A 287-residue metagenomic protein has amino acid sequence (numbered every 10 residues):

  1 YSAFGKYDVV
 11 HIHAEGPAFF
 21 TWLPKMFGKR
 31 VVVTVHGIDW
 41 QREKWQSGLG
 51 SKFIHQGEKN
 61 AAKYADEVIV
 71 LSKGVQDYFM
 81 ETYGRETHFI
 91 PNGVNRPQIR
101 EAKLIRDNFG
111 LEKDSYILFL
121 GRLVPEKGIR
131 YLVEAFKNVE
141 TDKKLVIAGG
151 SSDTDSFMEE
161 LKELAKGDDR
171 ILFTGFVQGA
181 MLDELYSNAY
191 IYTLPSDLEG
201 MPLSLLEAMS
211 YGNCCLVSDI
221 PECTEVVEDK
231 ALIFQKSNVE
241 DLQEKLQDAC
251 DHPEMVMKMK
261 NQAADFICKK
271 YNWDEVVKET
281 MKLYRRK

Functional and structural regions predicted by a protein language model:
M26, G50-V68: Membrane-proximal helix-turn-helix segments that form the acceptor-binding/catalytic region of lipid-linked
G74, G93: Carbohydrate-associated surface elements
S115, F119, V124-N138, S156-E159: A conserved mid-protein helix/loop that constitutes part of the nucleotide-sugar donor-binding site
T141-R170, M181: Short, structured helix-loop element that forms part of the nucleotide-activated donor/catalytic region
F176-V177, E184-A189: Short alpha-helical donor nucleotide-sugar binding micro-motif in glycosyltransferases
D197: Aromatic "clamp/platform" in nucleotide-sugar-dependent glycosyltransferases that forms part of the donor/acceptor
C214-V217: Short hydrophobic beta-strand element within catalytic cores of glycosyltransferases and related nucleotide-activated
L232-E240, D248-E254: Conserved acidic donor-binding segment of nucleotide-sugar-dependent glycosyltransferases
